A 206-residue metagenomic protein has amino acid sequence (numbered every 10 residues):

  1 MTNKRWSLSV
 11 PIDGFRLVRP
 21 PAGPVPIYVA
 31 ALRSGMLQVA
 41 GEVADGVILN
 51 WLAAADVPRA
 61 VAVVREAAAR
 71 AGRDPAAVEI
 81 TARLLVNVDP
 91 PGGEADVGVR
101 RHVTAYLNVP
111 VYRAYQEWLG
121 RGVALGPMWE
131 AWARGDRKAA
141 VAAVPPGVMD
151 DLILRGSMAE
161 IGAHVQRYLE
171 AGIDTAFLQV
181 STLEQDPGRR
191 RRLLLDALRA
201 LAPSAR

Functional and structural regions predicted by a protein language model:
M1-R206: Active-site-adjacent structural elements that line small-molecule/cofactor binding pockets in enzymes
